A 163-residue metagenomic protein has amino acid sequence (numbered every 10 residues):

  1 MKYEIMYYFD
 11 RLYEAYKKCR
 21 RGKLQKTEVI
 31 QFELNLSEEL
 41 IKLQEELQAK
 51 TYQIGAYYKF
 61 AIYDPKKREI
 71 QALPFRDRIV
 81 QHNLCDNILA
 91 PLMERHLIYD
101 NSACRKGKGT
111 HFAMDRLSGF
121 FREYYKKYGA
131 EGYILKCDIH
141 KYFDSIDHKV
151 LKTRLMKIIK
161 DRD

Functional and structural regions predicted by a protein language model:
M1-I41: Non-catalytic, polymerase-adjacent accessory regions of viral genome-replication enzymes
K2, N87-D144: Active-site-proximal segment of RNA-dependent polymerases
K18-I30, F60-Q71, L97-D100: Glycine-/proline-rich flexible loop or hinge segments
E39, E46-L47, F120, Y125-D163: Conserved polymerase palm-domain catalytic core
L43-K66, I79, D86, F121-R122: Reverse-transcriptase-like RNA-dependent polymerase core
K67-I98: Conserved pre-motif C helix in the palm subdomain of viral-like polymerases
R76-Q81, A113, D147-L151, K160: Hydrophobic (often cysteine-bearing) scaffold residues that line and stabilize catalytic clefts of nucleotide/cofactor
